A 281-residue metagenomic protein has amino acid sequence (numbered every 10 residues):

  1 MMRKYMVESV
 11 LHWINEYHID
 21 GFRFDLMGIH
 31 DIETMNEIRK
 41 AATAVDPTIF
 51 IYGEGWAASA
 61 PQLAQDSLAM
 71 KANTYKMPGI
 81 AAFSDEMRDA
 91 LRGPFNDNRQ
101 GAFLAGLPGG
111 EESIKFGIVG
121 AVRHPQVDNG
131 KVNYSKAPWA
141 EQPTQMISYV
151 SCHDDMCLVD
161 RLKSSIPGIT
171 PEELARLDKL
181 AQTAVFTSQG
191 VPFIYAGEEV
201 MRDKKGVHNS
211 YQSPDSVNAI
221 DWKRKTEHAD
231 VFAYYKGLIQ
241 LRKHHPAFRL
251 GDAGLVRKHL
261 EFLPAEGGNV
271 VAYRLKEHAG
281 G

Functional and structural regions predicted by a protein language model:
M1-R3, H18-H30, L162-L174, A219-K225: The substrate-binding groove and active-site-proximal loops of carbohydrate-active enzymes, especially glycoside
M1-S67: Active-site neighborhood of glycoside hydrolase catalytic domains
M2, M6-W13, T34, Y149 (+3 more regions): Alpha-helical packing segments of well-folded alpha/beta enzyme cores
L11, N15-H18, T43, F186 (+4 more regions): Hydrophobic alpha-helix feature that most strongly marks membrane-spanning transmembrane helices and their immediate
R39-K40, T48-V200, L260, A265-G267 (+1 more regions): Conserved alpha/beta catalytic core and glycan-binding cleft of carbohydrate-active enzymes
D66-T74, G206-S216: Aromatic- and acidic-residue-enriched segments that line the glycan-binding/catalytic groove of carbohydrate-active
N129-S135, G190, I194-V207, V217-G281: Glycan-recognition and catalytic regions of carbohydrate-active enzymes
